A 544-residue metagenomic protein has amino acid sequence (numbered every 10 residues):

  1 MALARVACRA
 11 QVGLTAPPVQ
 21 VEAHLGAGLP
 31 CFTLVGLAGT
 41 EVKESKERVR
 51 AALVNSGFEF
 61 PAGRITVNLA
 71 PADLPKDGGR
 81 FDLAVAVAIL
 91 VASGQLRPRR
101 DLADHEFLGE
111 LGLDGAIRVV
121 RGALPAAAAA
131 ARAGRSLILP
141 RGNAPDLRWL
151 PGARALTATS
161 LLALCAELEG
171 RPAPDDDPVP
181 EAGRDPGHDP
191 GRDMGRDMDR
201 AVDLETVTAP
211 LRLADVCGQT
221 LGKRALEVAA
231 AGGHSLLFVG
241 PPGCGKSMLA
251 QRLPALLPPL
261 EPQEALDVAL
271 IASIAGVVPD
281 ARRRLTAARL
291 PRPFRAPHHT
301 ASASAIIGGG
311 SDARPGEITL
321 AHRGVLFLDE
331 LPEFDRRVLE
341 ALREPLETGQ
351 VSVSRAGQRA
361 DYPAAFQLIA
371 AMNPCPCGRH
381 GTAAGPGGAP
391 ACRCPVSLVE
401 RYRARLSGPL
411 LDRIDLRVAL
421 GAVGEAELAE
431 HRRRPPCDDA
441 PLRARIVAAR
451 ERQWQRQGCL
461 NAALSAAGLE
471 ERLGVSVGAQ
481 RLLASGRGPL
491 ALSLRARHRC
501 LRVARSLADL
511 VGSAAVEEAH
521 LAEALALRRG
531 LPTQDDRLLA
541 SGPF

Functional and structural regions predicted by a protein language model:
M1-L237, S354, A514-F544: Peripheral, non-AAA+ core regions of ATP-driven protein-machinery
V19-L25, I306, D415-A419: Short beta-strand elements
V35-K46, P61, N68-G78, D312-A313 (+1 more regions): Basic, amphipathic alpha-helical bundle interface domains used for macromolecular binding and assembly
E227, P293, S304-L326, R359: Conserved alpha-helical scaffold flanking the Walker A/P-loop in AAA+ ATPase domains
F238-R283: Walker A/P-loop
G240, G308, E330: The Walker A (P-loop) glycine that initiates the GxxxxGKT/S ATP-binding motif of P-loop NTPases
R284-A305: Inter-Walker segment of RecA-like/P-loop motor cores
R323, D329-E330, A341: Walker B catalytic acidic pair
